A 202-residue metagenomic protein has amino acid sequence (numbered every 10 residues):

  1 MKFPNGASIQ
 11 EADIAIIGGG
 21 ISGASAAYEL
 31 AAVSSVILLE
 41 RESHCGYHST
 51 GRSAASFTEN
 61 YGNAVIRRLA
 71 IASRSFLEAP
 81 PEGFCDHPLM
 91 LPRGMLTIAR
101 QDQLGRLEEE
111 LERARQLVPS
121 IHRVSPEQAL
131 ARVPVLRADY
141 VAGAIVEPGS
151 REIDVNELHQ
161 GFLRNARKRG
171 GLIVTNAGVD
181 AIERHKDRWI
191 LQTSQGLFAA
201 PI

Functional and structural regions predicted by a protein language model:
N5-G20, I37: Beta1/beta-strand and adjacent pyrophosphate-binding region of the FAD-binding site in flavoprotein oxidoreductases
A15-I17, L39, L197-I202: Short hydrophobic core segments
G23: N-terminal Rossmann-fold NAD(P) dinucleotide-binding loop
A27, A31, N165: Gly/Ala-rich phosphate-binding loop of Rossmann-like dinucleotide-binding domains, activating on the conserved
A31-T50: Glycine-rich FAD pyrophosphate-binding loop
A54-R132: Dinucleotide-binding Rossmann-like beta1-alpha1 core, especially the glycine-rich loop that anchors the ADP
H87-T97, E110, P126, L130-R169: Helix-loop-beta segment of a Rossmann-like dinucleotide-binding subdomain
I145-I202: Helical element adjacent to the flavin cofactor pocket in flavoenzyme catalytic cores
